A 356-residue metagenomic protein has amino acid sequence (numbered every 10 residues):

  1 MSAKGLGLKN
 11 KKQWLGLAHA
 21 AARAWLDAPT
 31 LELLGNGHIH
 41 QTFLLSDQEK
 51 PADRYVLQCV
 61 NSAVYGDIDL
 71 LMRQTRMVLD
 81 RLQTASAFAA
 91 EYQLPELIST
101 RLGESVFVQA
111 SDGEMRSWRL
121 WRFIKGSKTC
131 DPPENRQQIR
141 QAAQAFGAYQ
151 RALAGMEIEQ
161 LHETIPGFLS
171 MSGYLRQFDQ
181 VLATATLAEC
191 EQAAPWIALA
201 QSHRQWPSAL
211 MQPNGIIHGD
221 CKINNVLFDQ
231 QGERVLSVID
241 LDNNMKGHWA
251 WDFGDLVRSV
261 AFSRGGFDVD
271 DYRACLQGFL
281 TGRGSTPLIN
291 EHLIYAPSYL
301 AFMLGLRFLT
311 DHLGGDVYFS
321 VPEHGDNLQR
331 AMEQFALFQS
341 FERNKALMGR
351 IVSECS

Functional and structural regions predicted by a protein language model:
S2-P29: Juxta-kinase regulatory segment immediately upstream of eukaryotic protein kinase catalytic domains
E32-N36, Q58-C59, G66-D69, K128-R140 (+6 more regions): ATP-dependent phospho-/nucleotidyl transfer catalytic cores
H38-Q41, S46-Q48, A52-Y55, V60-R176 (+4 more regions): Conserved ATP-binding subdomain of kinase catalytic cores across diverse folds
Q137, P287-P297: All-alpha amphipathic helical-bundle segments outside canonical DNA-binding/catalytic cores that form hydrophobic
D240: Conserved active-site aspartate in kinases
A250-G284, Y299-F319: Active-site activation/catalytic loop segments of kinase-like enzymes and analogous catalytic loops in related
M303-S356: ATP/Mg2+ or Mg2+-diphosphate-binding catalytic cores that bind nucleotide phosphates or diphosphates via glycine-rich
